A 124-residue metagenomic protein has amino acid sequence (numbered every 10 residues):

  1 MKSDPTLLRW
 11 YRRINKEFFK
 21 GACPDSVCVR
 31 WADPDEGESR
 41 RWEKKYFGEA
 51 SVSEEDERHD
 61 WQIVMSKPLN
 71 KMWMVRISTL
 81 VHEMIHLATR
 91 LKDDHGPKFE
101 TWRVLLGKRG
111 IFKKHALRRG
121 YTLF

Functional and structural regions predicted by a protein language model:
M1-S78, L87-F124: Active-site-proximal or metal-binding-adjacent scaffold patches in catalytic folds
E83: Walker B catalytic acidic pair
